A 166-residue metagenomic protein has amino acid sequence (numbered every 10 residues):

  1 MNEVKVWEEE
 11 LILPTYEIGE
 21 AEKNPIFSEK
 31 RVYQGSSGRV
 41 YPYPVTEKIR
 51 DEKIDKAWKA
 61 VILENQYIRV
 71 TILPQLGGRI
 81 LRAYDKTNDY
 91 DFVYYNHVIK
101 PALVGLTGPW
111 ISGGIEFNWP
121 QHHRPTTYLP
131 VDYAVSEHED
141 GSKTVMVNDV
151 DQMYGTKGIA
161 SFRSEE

Functional and structural regions predicted by a protein language model:
N2-S37, A60-E64, I68-D132: Acidic-aromatic substrate-binding/catalytic surfaces of carbohydrate-active enzymes
F27-D55, A60-E64, G114-E165: Extended, loop-rich substrate-binding clefts of extracytoplasmic carbohydrate-active enzymes
